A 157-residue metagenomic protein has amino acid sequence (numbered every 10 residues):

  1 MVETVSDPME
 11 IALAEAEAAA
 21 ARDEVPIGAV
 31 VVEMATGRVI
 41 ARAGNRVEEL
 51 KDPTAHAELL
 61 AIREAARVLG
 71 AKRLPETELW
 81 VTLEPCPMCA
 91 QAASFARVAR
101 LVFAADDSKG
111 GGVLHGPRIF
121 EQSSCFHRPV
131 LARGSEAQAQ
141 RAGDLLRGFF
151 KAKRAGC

Functional and structural regions predicted by a protein language model:
M1-A19, P85-C157: Zinc-dependent deaminase
V2, V47-E49: A short, polar/acidic, helix/strand-boundary loop motif
A20-E24: Short loop/turn motifs at secondary-structure junctions and domain boundaries
I27-E33: Short beta-strand scaffold segments in enzyme catalytic cores
A41-A43: Short hydrophobic alpha-helix segments
E49-L59: A short, polar/charged loop-to-alpha-helix boundary motif
A71-L83: Immediate flanking context of iron-sulfur cluster ligation sites
